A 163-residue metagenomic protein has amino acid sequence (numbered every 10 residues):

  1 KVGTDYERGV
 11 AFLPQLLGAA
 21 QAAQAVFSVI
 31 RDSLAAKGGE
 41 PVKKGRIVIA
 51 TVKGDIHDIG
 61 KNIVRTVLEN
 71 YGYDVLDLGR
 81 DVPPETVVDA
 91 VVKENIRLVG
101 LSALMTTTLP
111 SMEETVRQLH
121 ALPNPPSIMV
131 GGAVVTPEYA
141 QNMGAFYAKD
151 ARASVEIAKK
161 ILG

Functional and structural regions predicted by a protein language model:
K1-G163: Domain-level signal for soluble alpha/beta catalytic cores
